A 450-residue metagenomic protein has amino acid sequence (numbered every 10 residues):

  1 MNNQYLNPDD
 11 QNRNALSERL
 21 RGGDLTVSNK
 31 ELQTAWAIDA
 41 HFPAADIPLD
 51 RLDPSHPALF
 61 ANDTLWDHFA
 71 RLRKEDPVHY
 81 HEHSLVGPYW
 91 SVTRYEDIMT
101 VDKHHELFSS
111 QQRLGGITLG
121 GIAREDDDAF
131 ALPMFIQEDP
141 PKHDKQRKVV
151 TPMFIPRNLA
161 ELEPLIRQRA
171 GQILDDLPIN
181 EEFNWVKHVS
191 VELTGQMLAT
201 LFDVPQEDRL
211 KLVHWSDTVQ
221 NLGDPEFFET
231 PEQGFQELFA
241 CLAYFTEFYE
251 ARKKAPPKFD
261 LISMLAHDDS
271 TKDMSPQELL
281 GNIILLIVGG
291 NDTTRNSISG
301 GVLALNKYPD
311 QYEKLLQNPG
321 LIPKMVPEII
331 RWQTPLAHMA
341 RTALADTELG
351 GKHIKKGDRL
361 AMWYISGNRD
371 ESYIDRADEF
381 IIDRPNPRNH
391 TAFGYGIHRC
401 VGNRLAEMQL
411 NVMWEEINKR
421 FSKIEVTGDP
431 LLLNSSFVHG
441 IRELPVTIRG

Functional and structural regions predicted by a protein language model:
N2-G450: Cytochrome P450
